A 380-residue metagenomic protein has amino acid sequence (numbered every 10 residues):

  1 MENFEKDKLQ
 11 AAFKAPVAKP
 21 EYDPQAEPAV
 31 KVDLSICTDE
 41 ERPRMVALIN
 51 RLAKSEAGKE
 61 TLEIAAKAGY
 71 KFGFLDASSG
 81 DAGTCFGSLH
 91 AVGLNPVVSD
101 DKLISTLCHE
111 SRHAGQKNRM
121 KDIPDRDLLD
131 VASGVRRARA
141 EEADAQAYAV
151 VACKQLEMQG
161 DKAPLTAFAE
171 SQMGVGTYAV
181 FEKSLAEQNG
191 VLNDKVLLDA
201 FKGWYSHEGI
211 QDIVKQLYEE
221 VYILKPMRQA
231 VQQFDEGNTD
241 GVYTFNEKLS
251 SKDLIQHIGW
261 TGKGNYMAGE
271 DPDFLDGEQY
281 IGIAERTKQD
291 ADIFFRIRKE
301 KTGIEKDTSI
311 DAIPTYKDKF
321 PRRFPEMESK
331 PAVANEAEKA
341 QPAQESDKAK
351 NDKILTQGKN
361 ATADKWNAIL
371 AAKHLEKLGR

Functional and structural regions predicted by a protein language model:
M1-D7, A11, A145, M327-R380: Non-Sec secretion/translocation targeting segments of pathogen effectors
E21-S88, D100, D311-E328: Auxiliary, metal-adjacent structural segments of Zn-dependent hydrolase domains
R44-A47, E56, K102, T106 (+4 more regions): Extracytoplasmic/secreted proteins, especially bacterial periplasmic and envelope-associated proteins
V92-L107: Short pre-active-site segment immediately N-terminal to the catalytic Zn-binding motif
I104-N118: Active-site recognition of the HExxH zinc-binding catalytic motif
Q116-G134, A138, R380: Extended, hydrophobic alpha-helical membrane-active domains that insert into or remodel lipid bilayers
D130-F168, Q172-M173: Post-HExxH zinc-binding segment in Zn-dependent metallohydrolases
E182-E338, E345, A372-R380: Pan-zinc metallopeptidase signature
